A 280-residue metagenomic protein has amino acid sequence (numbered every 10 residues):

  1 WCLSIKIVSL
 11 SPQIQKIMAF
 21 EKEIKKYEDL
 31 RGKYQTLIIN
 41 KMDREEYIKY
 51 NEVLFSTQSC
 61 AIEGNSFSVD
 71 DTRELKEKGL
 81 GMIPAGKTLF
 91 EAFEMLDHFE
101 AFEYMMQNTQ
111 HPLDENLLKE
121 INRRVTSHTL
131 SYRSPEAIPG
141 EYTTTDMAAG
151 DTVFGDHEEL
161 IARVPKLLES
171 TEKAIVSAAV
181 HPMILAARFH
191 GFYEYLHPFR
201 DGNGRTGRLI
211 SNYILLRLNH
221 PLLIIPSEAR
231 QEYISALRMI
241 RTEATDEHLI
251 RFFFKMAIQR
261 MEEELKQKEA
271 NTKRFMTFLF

Functional and structural regions predicted by a protein language model:
C2-F280: FIC/Doc superfamily catalytic core
